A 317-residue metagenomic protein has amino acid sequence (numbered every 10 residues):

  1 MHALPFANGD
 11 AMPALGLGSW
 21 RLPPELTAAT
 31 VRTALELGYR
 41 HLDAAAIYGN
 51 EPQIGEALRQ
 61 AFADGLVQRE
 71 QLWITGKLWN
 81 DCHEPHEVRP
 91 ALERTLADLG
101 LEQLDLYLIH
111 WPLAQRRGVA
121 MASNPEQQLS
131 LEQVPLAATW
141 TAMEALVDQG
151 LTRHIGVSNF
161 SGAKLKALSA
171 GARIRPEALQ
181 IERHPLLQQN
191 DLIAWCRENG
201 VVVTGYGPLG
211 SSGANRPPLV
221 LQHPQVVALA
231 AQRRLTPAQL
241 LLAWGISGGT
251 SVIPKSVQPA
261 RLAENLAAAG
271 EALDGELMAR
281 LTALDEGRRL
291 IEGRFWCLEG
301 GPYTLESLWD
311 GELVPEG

Functional and structural regions predicted by a protein language model:
M1-L72, R89, A142, L209-S212 (+1 more regions): N-terminal binding-site loop/beta-alpha segment at the start of enzyme catalytic domains that lines or forms
F6-A7, G55-R69, L96-G100, S169-A172 (+1 more regions): Acidic (Asp/Glu)-rich catalytic clusters
P13-E25, K77-H86, Q128-E132: Active-site mouth loops of central-metabolism enzymes
L17, L42-A44, L104, I155 (+1 more regions): Alpha-helix N-cap/helix-start motif at helix boundaries, enriched for small hydrophobics
R40, E102-D105, R153, E177: Short acidic/polar active-site loop segments enriched in Thr and Asp
L72-H86, Y107-A114: Structural motif corresponding to the early beta-alpha repeats
N80, W111-G317: Beta/alpha (TIM)-barrel catalytic core signal, keyed to glycine-rich beta->alpha loops juxtaposed to Asp/Glu that bind
V88-I109, A145-Q149: CE4/NodB-like, metal-dependent polysaccharide N-deacetylase domain that modifies extracellular/periplasmic N-acetylated
